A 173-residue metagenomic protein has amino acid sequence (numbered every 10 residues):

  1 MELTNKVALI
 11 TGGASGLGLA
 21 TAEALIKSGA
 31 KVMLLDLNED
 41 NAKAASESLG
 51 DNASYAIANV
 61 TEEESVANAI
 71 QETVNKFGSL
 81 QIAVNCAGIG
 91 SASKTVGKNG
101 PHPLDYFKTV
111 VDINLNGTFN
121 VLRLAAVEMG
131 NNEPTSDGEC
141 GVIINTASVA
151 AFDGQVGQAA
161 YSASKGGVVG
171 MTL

Functional and structural regions predicted by a protein language model:
L3-M33: Canonical Rossmann dinucleotide-binding motif of NAD(H)/NADP(H)-dependent dehydrogenases/reductases, specifically
I26, G117, A151-G154, A159-G167: The catalytic Tyr-X3-Lys active-site helix of short-chain dehydrogenase/reductase
S28-A44: Conserved glycine-rich Rossmann-like NAD(P)H-binding loop of the short-chain dehydrogenase/reductase
E39-D40, I57-I70, L104: The beta1-alpha1 cofactor-binding region of Rossmann-like NAD(H)/NADP(H)-dependent oxidoreductases
Q71, I113-D137: Amphipathic alpha-helical dimer-interface segment in Rossmann-like NAD(P)H-dependent oxidoreductases
I89, G100-N120, I143-I144, Y161 (+1 more regions): Catalytic Tyr-X3-Lys loop
G90-K108, V127, N131-D137, G157-A160: Conserved mid-core segment of classical short-chain dehydrogenase/reductases
S148: Residue(s) in the substrate-gating loop at a strand-loop-helix junction that position the organic substrate next
